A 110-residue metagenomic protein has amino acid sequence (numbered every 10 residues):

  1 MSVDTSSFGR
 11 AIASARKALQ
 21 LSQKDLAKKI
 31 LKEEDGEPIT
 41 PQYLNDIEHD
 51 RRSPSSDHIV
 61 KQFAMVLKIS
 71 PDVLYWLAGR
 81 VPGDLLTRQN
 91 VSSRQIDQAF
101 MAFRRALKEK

Functional and structural regions predicted by a protein language model:
M1-L21: A short, Lys/Arg-rich alpha-helix, primarily the initiator
K17, K28, M65: Alpha-helical residues within the helix-turn-helix
Q20-D46: Short alpha-helical DNA-recognition segment
I30, E48, I59, A78: DNA major-groove recognition helix of helix-turn-helix
E33-E34, R51, L77-P82: The DNA-recognition helices of helix-turn-helix-type DNA-binding domains
P38, H49-M65: Short, basic-rich loop-to-helix N-cap that marks the start of a DNA-contacting helix
A78-K110: Interfacial/linker helices and their anchor residues that mediate assembly or domain coupling
